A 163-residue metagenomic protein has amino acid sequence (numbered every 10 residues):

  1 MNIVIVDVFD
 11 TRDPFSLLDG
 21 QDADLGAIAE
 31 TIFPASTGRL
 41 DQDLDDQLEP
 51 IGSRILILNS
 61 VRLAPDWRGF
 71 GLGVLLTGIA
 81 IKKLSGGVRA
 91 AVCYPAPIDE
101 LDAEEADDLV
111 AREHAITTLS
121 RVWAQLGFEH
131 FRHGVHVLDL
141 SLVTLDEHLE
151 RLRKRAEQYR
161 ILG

Functional and structural regions predicted by a protein language model:
M1-W67, K82-V92, D99-E104, D108-G163: Non-catalytic substrate-recognition and accessory regions of acyl/acetyltransferase enzymes
G69-K83: Conserved acetyl-CoA-binding loop-helix of GNAT-fold acetyltransferases
